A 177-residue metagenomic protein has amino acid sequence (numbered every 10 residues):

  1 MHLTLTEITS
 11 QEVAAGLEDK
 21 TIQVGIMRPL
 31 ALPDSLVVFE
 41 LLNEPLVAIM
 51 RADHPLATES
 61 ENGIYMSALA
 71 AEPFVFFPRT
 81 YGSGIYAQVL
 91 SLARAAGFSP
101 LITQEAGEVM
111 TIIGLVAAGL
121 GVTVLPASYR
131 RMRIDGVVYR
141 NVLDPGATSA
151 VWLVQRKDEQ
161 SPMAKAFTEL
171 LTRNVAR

Functional and structural regions predicted by a protein language model:
M1-D34, E105-A106: Central regulatory/effector-binding core of bacterial HTH transcription factors
T9, Y65, G107-E108, P126: Short loop/turn segments at beta->alpha junctions
L17-M27, L46, F98, V116-V122: Alpha-to-beta junction loops
G25, V75-F76, V138-R177: A late-sequence structural motif
P29-L30, A52, R79, A127-S128 (+1 more regions): Short secondary-structure boundary segments
D34-E40, E44-P45, E59, M110-K157: Beta-alpha-beta core module
L36-L46, M50-F74, K165: Flexible hinge/capping segments at coil-to-helix
N62-G63, E72-A96, S161-T168: Secondary-structure junction motif
